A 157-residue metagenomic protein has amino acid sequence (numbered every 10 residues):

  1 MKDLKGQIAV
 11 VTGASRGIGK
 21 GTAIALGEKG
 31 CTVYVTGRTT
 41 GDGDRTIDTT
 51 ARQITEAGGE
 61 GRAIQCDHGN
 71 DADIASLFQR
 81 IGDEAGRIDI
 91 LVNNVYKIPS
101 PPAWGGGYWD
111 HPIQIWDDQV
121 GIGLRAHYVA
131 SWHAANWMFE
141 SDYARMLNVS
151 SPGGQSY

Functional and structural regions predicted by a protein language model:
K2-A85, Y96-I115: Short-chain dehydrogenase/reductase
Q7, G59-E60, R87-I88, M138-P152: Active-site loop of short-chain dehydrogenase/reductase
G21, A25, Y128-V129, W137 (+1 more regions): Conserved catalytic helix of short-chain dehydrogenase/reductases
L77, V92, A126, A130-A134 (+1 more regions): Hydrophobic positions on the long internal alpha-helix of Rossmann-like NAD(P)-dependent oxidoreductase domains
D89, W109-V129, Y143, L147: Catalytic Tyr-X3-Lys loop
K97-P101, D110-I115, F139, R145-Y157: Catalytic loop of short-chain dehydrogenase/reductase
